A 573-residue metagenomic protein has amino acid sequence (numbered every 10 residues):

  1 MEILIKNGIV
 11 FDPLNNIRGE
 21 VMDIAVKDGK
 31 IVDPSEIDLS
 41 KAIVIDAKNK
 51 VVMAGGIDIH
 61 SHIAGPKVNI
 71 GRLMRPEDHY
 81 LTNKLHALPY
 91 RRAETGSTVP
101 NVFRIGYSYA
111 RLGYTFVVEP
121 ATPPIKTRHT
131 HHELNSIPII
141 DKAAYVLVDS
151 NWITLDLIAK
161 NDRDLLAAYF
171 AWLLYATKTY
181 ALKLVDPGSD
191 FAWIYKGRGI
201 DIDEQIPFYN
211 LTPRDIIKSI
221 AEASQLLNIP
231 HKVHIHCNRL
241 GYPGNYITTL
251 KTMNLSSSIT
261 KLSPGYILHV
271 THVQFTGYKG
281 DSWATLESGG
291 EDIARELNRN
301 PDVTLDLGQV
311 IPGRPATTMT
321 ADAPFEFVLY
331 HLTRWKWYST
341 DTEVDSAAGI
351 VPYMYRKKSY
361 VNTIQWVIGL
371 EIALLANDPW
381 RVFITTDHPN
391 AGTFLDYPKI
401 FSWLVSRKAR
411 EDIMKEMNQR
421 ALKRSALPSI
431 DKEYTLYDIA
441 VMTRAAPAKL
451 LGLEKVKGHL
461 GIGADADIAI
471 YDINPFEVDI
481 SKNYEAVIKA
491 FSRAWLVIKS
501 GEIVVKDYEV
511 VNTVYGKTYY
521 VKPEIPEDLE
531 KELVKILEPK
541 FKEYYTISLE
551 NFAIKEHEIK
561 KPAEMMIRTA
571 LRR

Functional and structural regions predicted by a protein language model:
M1-M22, V26-K27, V32-I37, G65 (+5 more regions): Active-site microenvironment of metallo-dependent hydrolases
I37-M53: Active-site metal-binding motif and surrounding structural segment of the metallo-beta-lactamase
M53-I59, V118-P120, T271-H272, D306 (+1 more regions): Active-site neighborhood of phospho(di)ester-bond hydrolases with catalytic His/Asp-centered motifs
G56-P66, K232-L240: Histidine-centered catalytic micro-motifs
S61, G65-Q205, K555-E558, P562-M565: Divalent-metal coordination cores built from histidine and acidic residues
A64, I125-R128, N151-T154, S189-W193 (+8 more regions): Flexible loop/turn segments at secondary-structure boundaries
R75-T95, G197-P207, F325-V351, S406-R424: A solvent-exposed, charged loop/short amphipathic helix patch at secondary-structure junctions
D162-D186, D190-V382: Histidine/acidic residue-rich metal-binding segments in metalloenzymes
